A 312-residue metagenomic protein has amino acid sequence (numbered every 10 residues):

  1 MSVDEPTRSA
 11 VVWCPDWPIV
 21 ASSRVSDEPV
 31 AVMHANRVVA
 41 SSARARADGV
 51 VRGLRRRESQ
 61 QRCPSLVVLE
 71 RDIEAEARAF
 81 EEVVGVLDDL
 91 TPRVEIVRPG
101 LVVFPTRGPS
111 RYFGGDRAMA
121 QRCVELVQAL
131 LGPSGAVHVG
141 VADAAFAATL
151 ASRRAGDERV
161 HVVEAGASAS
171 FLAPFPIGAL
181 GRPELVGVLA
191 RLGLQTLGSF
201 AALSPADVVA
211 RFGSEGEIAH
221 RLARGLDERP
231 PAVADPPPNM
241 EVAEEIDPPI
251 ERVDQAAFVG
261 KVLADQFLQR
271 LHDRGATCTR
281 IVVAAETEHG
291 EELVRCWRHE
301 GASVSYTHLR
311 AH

Functional and structural regions predicted by a protein language model:
M1-S110, R117-L126, A145: Residues that scaffold, gate, or flank divalent-cation-dependent active/transport sites
S59, G100, V139, F200 (+1 more regions): A residue-level signal for conserved active-site and pocket-lining positions in enzyme catalytic cores
V68-E81, S204-P249: Alpha-helical interaction/regulatory segments in DNA maintenance proteins
L101-G108, E244-I246, V294-W297: Short, hydrophobic beta-strand segments
M119-V160, E217-I218, L222: Structured, non-catalytic alpha/beta "coupling" segments that mediate domain-domain communication and provide generic
D157-L226: Compact, charge-rich alpha-helical regulatory domains located at protein termini
F171-A179, L226-E286: C-terminal extensions
T307-H312: Conserved small/polar residues in nucleotide/adenosyl-binding loops
